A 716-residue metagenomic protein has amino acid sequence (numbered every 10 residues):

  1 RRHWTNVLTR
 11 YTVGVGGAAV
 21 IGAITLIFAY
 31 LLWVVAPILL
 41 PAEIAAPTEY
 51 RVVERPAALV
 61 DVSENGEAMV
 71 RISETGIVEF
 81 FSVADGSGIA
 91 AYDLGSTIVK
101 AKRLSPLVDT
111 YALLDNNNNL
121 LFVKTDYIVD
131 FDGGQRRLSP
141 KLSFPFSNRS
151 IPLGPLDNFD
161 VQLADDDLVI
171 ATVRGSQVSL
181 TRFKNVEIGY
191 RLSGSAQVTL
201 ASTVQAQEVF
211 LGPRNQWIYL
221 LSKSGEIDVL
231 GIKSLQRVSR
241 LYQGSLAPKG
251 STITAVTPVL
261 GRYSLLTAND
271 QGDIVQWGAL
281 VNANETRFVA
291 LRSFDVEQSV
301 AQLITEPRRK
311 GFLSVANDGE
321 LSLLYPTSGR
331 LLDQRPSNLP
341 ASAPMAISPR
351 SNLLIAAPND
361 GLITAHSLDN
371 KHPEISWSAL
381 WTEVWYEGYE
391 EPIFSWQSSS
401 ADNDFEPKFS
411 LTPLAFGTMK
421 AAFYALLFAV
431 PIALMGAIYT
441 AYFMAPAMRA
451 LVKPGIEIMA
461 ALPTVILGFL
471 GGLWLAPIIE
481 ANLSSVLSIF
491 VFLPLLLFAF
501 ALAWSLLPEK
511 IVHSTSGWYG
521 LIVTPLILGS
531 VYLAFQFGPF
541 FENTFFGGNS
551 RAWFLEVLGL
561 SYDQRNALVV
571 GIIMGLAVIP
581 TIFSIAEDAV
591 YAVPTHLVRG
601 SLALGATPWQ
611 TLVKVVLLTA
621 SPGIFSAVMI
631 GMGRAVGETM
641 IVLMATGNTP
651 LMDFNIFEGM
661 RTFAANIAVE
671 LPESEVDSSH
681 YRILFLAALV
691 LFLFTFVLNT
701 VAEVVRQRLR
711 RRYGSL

Functional and structural regions predicted by a protein language model:
H3-V7, Y11, I38-I72, G76 (+14 more regions): Periplasmic/extracellular loop-to-transmembrane helix junction in inner-membrane transport proteins
T75-F81, N117-K124, G175-K184, S224-G231 (+3 more regions): Structural motif
K408-A422, A476-L495, I511-T581: Loop-to-helix entry region at the N-terminal start of transmembrane alpha-helices in multi-pass membrane transporters
A425-I456, F500-L507, A702-R711: Transmembrane-helix boundary motif in ABC transporter permease subunits
A499-P508, E587, Y591, T595 (+2 more regions): C-terminal transmembrane helix and the adjacent membrane-cytosol boundary/short C-terminal tail of inner/organellar
E556-L560, V642-F692: Interhelical loop and adjacent transmembrane-helix boundary motif in polytopic membrane transport permeases
F583-I585, V593, P608-L643: Transmembrane alpha-helices
